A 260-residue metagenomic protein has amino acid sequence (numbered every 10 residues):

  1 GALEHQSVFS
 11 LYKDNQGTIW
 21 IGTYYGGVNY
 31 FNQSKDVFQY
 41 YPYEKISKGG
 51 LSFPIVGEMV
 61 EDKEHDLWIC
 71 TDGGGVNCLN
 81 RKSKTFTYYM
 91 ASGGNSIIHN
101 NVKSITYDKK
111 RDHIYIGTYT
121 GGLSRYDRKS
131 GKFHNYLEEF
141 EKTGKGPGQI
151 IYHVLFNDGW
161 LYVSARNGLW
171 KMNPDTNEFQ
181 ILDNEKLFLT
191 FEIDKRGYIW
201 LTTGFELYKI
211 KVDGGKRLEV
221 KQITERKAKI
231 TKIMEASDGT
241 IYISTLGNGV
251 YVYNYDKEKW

Functional and structural regions predicted by a protein language model:
G1-W260: Carboxylate-rich, polar loop motifs that coordinate divalent cations or form catalytic acidic clusters
